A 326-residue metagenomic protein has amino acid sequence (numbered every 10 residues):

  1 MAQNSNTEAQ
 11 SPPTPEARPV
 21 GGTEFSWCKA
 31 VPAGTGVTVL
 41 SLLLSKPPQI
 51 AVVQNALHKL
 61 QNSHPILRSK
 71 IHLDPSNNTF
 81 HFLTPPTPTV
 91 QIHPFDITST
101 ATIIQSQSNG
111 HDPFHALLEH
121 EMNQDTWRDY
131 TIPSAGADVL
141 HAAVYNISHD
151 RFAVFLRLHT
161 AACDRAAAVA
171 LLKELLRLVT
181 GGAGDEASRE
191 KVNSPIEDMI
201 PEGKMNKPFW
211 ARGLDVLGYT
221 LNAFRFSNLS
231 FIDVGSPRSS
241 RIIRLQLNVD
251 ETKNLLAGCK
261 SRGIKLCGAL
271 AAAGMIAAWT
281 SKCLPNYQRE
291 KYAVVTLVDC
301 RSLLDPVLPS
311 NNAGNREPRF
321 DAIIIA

Functional and structural regions predicted by a protein language model:
M1-L67, I71-L83, T126, T131-P133 (+2 more regions): N-terminal beta-alpha "docking/capping" segments at the starts of catalytic domains in thioester/acy l-group-handling
A2-C28, S106-P113, L117, A162-A257 (+1 more regions): Non-catalytic, low-complexity flexible loops and terminal extensions
C28-L44, N78-D112, V139, R151-F152 (+2 more regions): Acyl/amide activation-and-transfer machinery of modular secondary-metabolite enzymes
L44-P48, L158-C163, A326: A generic structural motif
Q49, D164-A168, L266-C267: Hydrophobic (often cysteine-bearing) scaffold residues that line and stabilize catalytic clefts of nucleotide/cofactor
Q54, H58-A166, A170-T180: Acyl-thioester-dependent condensation/acyltransferase catalytic cores
K59-H72, G258-P309: Hydrophobic "lid/gating" helix adjacent to the active-site nucleophile that controls access to an acyl-thioester pocket
